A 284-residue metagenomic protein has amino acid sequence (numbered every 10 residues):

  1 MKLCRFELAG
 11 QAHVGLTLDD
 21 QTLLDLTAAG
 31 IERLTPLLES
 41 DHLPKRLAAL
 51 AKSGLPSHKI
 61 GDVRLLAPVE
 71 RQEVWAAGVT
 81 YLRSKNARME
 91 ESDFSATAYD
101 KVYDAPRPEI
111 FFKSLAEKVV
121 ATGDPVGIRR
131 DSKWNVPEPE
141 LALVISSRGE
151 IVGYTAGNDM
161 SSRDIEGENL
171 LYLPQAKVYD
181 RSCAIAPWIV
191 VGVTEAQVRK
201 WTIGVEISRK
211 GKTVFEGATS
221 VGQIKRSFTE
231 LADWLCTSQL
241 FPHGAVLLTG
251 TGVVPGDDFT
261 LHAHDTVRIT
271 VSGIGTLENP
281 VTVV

Functional and structural regions predicted by a protein language model:
M1, R5-D19, L24, K177-I189 (+1 more regions): Charged, cofactor-coupling segments
M1-E109, A196, A218-T219, T266-T270: N-terminal non-catalytic cap/leader segment that marks the start of a structured domain
G10, G149, G211, T251 (+1 more regions): Residue-level detection of beta-strand-connecting loop/turn positions
D19, L34, L82, G157 (+5 more regions): Short, electropositive, low-hydrophobicity segments enriched in small/polar residues
L34-A51, L173-D180, T229-P242: Short, surface-exposed secondary-structure junctions/capping segments
Q72-L231, S238: Glycine-enriched loop-and-adjacent helix/strand subsegments that border the catalytic/binding cleft of enzyme cores
S227-L261: A conserved acidic, glycine/proline-rich C-terminal tail/linker
